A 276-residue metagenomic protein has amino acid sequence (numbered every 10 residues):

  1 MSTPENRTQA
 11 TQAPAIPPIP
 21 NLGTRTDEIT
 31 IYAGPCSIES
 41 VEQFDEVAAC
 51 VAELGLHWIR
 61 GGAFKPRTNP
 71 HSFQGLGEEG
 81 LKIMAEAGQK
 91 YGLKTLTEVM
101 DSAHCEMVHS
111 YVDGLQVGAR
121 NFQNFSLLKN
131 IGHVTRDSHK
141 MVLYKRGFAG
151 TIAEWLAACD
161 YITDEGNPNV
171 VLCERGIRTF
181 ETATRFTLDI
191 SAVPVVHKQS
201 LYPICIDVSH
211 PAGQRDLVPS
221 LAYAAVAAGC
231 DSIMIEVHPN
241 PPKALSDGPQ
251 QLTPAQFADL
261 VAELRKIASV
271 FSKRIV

Functional and structural regions predicted by a protein language model:
S2-Y32, F271-V276: N-terminal amphipathic alpha-helix/helix-capping segment at the start of soluble metabolic enzymes
I29-E46, P70-G75, K94-E98, G118-R120 (+3 more regions): Active-site mouth loops of central-metabolism enzymes
I29-P35, H57-G61, T95-T97, L115-V117 (+4 more regions): Hydrophobic faces of well-ordered beta-strands that scaffold small-molecule active sites in alpha/beta enzyme cores
E46-G62: Catalytic domains of carbohydrate-active enzymes, especially glycoside hydrolases
R60-E79, H238-P249: Glycine-rich, proline-tolerant flexible connector loops at the mouths of alpha/beta enzymes
F73-T97, I131-M141, I190-C205, Q250-K273: Alpha-helix-loop-beta-strand connector modules within alpha/beta enzyme cores
Q74-L76, G92-A103, D113-L128, K140-I152 (+2 more regions): Catalytic beta/alpha-barrel core
G132-V237: Catalytic alpha/beta core domains of metabolic enzymes, predominantly
